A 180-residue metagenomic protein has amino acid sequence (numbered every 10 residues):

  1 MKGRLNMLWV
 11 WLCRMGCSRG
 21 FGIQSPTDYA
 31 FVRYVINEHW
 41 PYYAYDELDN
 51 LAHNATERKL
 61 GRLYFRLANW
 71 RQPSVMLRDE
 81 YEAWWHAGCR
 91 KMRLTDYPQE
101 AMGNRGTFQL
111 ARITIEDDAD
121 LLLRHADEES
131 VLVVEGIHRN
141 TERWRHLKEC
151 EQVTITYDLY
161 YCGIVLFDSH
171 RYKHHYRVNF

Functional and structural regions predicted by a protein language model:
M1-E128, H138-F180: A short alpha-helical cap/connector motif
V131-V133: Structural detector of well-ordered beta-strand residues that form the stable sheet scaffold of enzyme domains
